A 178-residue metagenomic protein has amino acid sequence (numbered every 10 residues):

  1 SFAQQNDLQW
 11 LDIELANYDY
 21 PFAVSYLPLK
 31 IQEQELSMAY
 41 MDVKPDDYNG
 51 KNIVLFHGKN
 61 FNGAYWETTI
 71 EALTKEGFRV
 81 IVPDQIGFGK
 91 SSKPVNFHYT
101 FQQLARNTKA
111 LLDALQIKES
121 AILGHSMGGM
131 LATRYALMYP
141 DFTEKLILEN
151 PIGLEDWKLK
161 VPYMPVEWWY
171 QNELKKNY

Functional and structural regions predicted by a protein language model:
F2-L29, M38: An N-terminal hydrophobic leader/cap segment in hydrolases
P28-Q34, M41-D46, Q85-L123: Active-site loop/oxyanion-hole signature of alpha/beta-hydrolase fold enzymes
Q32, L36, V43-K90: Conserved HGGG/HGGXW glycine-rich cap/lid loop of the alpha/beta-hydrolase fold
N52, R79, K118-A121, F142-K145: Structural signature of beta-strand start/N-cap positions in the alpha/beta core of ABC transporter nucleotide-binding
Y65-E67, S91-F97, W157-K160: Conserved catalytic-core motifs of eukaryotic protein kinase domains, centered on the activation segment
E67, K109, T133-L137: Short, hydrophobic alpha-helix immediately C-terminal to the catalytic nucleophile
G124, G128, A132: Gly/Ala-rich beta-loop-alpha elbow adjacent to hydrolase catalytic centers
T133-L137, L146-N177: Flexible "cap/lid" loop of the alpha/beta hydrolase fold
